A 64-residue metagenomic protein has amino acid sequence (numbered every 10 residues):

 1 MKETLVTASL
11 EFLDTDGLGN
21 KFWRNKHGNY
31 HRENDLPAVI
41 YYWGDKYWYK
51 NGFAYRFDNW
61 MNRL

Functional and structural regions predicted by a protein language model:
M1-L64: Glycine/tyrosine- and acidic-biased, solvent-exposed loop/turn segments at the edges of beta-strands
